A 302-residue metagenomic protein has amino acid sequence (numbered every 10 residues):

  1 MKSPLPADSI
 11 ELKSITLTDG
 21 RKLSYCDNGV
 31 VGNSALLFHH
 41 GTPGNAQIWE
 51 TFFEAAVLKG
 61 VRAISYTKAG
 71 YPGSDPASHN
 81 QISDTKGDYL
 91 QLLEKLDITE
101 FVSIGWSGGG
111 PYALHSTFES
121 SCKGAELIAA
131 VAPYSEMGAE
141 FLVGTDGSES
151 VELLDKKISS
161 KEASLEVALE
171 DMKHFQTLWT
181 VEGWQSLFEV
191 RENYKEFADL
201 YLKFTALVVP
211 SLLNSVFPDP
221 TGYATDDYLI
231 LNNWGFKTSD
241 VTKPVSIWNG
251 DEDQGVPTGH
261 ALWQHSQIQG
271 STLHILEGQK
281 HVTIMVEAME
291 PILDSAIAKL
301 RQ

Functional and structural regions predicted by a protein language model:
K2-D27: N-terminal cap/lid segment of alpha/beta-hydrolase-fold proteins
R21-G73: Conserved HGGG/HGGXW glycine-rich cap/lid loop of the alpha/beta-hydrolase fold
D84-V102: Conserved acidic catalytic loop of the alpha/beta-hydrolase fold
F101-F141: Conserved hydrolase catalytic core segment
G147-F236: Alpha/beta-hydrolase
V241, I247-N249, D253: Short beta-strand/loop motif that positions the catalytic acidic residue of the alpha/beta-hydrolase fold
Q254-H260: Conserved alpha/beta-hydrolase "acid-adjacent" motif
G270-Q302: Catalytic active-site module of serine/aspartate enzymes centered on a nucleophile-bearing elbow/loop
